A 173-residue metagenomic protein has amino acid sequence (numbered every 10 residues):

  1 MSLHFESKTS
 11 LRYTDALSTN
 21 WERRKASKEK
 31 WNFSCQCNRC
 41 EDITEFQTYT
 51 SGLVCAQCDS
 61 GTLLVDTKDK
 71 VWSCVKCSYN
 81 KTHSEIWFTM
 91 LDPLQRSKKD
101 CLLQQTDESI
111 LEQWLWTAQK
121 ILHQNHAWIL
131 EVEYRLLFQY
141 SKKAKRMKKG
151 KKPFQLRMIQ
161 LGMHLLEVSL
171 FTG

Functional and structural regions predicted by a protein language model:
M1, G150-G173: Domain-scale terminal segments
M1-A118, Q124: C-terminal SET catalytic tail plus cysteine-rich post-SET Zn-binding segment of SAM-dependent SET-domain
S10-L11, A16, L137, Q155-M158 (+1 more regions): Small-side-chain structural scaffolding
T89-Q105, S109-W116, H126-M147, H164-E167 (+1 more regions): Amphipathic alpha-helical repeat scaffolds of TPR domains
I121, A127-V132, F154-M158: Extended amphipathic alpha-helical scaffold segments
